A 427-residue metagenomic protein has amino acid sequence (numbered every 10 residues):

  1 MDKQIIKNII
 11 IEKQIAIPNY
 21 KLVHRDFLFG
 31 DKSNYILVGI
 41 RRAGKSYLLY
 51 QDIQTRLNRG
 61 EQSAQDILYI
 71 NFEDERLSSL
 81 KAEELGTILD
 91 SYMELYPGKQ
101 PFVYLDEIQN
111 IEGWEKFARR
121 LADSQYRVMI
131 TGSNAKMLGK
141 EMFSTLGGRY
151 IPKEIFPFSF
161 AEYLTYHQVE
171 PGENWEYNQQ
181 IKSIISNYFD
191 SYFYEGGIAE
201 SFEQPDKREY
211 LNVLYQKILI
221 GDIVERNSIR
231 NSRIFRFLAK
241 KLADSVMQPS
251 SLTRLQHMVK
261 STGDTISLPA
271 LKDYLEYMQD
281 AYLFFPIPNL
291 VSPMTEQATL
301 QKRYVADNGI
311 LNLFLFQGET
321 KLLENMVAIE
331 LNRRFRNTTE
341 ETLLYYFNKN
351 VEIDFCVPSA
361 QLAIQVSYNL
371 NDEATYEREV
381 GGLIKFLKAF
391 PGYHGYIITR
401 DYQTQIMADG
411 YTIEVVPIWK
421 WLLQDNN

Functional and structural regions predicted by a protein language model:
D2-I5, I9-Q14, E141-P249: Interdomain motor-coupling "hinge/lid" segment immediately C-terminal to the ATP-binding subdomain of NTP-driven enzymes
K13-K32: Pre-Walker A adenine-sensing motif
L37: Hydrophobic anchor at the beta1->P-loop junction of P-loop NTPases
K45-S46: Conserved lysine of the Walker
D66, E203-Q361: Accessory nucleic acid-recognition modules appended to NTPase machines
L68-G98: Short glycine-rich substrate-engagement loop in P-loop NTPases that contacts/grips substrate
D90, D401-N427: Domain-level recognition of nuclease-like catalytic cores that cleave nucleotide substrates
R127-S133, E154: Structural recognition of the conserved hydrophobic beta-strand(s) that form the central parallel beta-sheet of P-loop
